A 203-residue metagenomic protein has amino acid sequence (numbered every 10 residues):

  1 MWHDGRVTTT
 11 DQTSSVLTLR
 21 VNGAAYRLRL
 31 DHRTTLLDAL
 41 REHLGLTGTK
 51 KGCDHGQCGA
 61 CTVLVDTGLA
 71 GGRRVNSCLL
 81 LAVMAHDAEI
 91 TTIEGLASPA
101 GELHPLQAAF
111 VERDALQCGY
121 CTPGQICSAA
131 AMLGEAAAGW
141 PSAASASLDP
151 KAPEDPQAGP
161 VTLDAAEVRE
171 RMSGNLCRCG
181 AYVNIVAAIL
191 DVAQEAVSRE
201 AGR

Functional and structural regions predicted by a protein language model:
W2-R203: Signature of N-terminal electron-transfer/Fe-S-associated modules in redox systems
